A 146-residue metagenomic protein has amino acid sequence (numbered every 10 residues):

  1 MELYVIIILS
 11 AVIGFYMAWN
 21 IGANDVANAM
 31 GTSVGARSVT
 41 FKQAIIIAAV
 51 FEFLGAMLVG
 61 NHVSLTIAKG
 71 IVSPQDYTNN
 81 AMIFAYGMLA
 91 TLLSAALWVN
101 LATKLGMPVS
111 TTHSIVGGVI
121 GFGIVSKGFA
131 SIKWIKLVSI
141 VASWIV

Functional and structural regions predicted by a protein language model:
M1-V146: Alpha-helical transmembrane segments and immediately membrane-proximal extracytoplasmic
